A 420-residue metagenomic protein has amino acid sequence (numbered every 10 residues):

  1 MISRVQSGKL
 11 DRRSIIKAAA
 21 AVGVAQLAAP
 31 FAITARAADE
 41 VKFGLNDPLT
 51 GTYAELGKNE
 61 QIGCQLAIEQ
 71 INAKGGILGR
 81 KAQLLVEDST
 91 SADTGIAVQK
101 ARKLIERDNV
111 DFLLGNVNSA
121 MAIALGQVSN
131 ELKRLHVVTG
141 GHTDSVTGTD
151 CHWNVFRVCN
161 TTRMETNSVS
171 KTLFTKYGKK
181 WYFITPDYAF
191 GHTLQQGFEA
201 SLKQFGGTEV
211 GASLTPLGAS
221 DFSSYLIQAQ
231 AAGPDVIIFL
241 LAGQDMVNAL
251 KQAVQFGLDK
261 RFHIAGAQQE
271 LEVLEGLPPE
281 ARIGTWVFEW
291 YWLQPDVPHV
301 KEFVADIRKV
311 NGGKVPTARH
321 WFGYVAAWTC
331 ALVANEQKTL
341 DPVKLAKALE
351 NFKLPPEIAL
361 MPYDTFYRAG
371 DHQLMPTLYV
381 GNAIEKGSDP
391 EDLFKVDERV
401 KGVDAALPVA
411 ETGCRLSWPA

Functional and structural regions predicted by a protein language model:
I2-A19, F31, A37-A420: Extracytosolic ligand-binding ectodomains
A20-V24: Hydrophobic helical h-region of N-terminal Sec-dependent signal peptides in bacterial secretory/periplasmic proteins
